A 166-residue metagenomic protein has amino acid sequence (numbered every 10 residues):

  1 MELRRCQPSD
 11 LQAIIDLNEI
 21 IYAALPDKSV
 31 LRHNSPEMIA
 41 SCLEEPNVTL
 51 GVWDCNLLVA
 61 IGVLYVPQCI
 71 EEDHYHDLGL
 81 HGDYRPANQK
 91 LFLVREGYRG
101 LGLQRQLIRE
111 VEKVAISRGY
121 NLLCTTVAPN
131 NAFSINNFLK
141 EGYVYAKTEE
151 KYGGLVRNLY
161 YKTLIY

Functional and structural regions predicted by a protein language model:
M1-D16, D27: A short beta-loop-alpha structural element at the N-terminal edge of CoA-dependent acyl/N-acetyltransferase catalytic
I15, E19-S41: Conserved GNAT-fold acetyl-CoA-binding loop/helix
C55, I61-L91, Y152: Conserved acyl-donor/pantetheine-binding loop and adjacent beta-alpha core of acyl/acetyltransferases and related
V94, G100-K113, N136, K140: Conserved acetyl-CoA-binding loop-helix of GNAT-fold acetyltransferases
R99, T125-I135, G153: Conserved beta-strand-loop-alpha-helix junction that forms the acyl-donor binding cleft
A115-V127: Conserved GNAT acetyl-CoA-binding A-motif
S117, P129-T148: Conserved active-site alpha-helix within GNAT-family acetyltransferase domains
E150-Y166: C-terminal "cap" of GNAT-fold acetyltransferases
